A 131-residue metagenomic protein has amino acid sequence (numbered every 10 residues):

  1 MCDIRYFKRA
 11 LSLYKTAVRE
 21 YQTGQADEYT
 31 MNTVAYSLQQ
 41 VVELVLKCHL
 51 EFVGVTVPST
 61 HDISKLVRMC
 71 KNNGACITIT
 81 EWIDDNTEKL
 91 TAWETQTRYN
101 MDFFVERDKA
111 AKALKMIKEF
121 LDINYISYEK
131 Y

Functional and structural regions predicted by a protein language model:
M1-Y131: Terminal alpha-helical segments
